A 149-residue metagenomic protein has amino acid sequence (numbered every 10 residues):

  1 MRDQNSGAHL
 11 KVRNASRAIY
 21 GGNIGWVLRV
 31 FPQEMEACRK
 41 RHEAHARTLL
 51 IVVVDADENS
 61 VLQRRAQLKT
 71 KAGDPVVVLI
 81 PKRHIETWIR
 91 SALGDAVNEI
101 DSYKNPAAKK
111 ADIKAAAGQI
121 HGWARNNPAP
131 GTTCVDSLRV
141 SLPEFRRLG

Functional and structural regions predicted by a protein language model:
R2-Y20, I24, L28-G149: C-terminal accessory helical subdomains adjacent to catalytic cores in phosphodiester- and nucleotide-handling enzymes
